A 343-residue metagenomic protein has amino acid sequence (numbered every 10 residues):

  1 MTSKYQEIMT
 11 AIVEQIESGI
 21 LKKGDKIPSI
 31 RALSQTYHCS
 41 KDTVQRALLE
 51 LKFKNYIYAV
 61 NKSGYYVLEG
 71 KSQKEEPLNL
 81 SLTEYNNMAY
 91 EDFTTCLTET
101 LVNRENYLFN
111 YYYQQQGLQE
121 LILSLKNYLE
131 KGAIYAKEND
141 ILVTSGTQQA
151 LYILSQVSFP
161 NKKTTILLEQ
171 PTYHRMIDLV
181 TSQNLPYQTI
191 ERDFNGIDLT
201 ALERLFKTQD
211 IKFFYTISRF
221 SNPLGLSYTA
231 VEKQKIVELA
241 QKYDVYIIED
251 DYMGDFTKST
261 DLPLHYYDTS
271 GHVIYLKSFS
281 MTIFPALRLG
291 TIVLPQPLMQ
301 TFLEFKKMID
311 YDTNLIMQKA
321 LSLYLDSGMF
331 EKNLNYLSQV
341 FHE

Functional and structural regions predicted by a protein language model:
M1-V102, N106-Y113, L123, L303 (+3 more regions): N-terminal basic, amphipathic alpha-helical segments
L68, S81, E191, H265 (+1 more regions): Residue-level detector of conserved, well-ordered beta-strand and adjacent loop positions that form binding/recognition
L80, I247-I248: Residue-level marker for buried hydrophobic side chains located in beta-strands that build the well-ordered beta-sheet
Y85, S218-S221, M281: Short glycine-rich anion-binding loops that position phosphate/pyrophosphate groups of nucleotides and phosphorylated
F109-Y243, D255-Y267, F341: Conserved core of the PLP fold type I
L168, I248-E249: Hydrophobic residues in beta-strands of the RecA-like P-loop NTPase core, especially within AAA+ ATPase
I274-Q339: Conserved core segment of the aminotransferase class I/II
